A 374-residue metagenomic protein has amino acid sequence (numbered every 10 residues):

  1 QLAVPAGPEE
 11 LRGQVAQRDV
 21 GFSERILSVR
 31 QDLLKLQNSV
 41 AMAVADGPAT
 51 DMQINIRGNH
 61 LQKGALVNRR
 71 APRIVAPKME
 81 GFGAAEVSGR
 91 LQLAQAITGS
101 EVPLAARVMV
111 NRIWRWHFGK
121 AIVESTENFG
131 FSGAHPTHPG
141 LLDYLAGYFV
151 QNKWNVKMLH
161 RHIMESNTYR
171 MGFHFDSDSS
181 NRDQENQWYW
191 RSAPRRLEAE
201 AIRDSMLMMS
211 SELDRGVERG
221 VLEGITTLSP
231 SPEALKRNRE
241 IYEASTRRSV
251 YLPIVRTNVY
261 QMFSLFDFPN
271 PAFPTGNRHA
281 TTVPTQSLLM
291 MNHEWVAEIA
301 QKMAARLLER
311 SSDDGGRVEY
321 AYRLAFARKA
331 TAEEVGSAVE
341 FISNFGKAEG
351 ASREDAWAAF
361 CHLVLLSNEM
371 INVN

Functional and structural regions predicted by a protein language model:
L2-A244, F263, P269-R278, M291-W357 (+2 more regions): Primarily short, surface-exposed interaction patches in extracytoplasmic proteins
R248, T257-D267: Active-site Gly/Thr loop motif
M370: Terminal recognition/anchoring or ligand-binding modules at protein termini
